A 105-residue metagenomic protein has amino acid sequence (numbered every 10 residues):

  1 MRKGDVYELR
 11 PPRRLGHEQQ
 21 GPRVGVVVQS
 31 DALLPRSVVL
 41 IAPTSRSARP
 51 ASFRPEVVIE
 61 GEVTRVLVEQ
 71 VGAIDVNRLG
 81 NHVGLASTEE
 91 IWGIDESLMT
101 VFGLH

Functional and structural regions predicted by a protein language model:
M1-H105: Conserved functional hotspots at enzyme active or ligand-binding sites that engage polyanionic ligands
